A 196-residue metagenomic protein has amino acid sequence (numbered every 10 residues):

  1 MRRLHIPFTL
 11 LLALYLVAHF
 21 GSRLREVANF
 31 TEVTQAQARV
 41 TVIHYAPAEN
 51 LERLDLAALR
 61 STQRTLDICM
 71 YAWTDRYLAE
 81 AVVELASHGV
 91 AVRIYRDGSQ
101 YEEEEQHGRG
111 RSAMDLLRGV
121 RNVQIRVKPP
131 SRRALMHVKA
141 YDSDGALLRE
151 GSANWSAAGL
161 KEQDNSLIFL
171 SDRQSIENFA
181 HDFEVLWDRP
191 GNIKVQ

Functional and structural regions predicted by a protein language model:
M1-R3: N-terminal hydrophobic targeting signals that begin at the initiator methionine
H5-H19: Hydrophobic membrane-insertion alpha-helices, especially the h-region of bacterial N-terminal signal peptides
H19, R23-S61, R76, E80-Q196: HKD-type phospholipase D/PLD-like phosphodiesterase module
M70-A72: Structural motif
